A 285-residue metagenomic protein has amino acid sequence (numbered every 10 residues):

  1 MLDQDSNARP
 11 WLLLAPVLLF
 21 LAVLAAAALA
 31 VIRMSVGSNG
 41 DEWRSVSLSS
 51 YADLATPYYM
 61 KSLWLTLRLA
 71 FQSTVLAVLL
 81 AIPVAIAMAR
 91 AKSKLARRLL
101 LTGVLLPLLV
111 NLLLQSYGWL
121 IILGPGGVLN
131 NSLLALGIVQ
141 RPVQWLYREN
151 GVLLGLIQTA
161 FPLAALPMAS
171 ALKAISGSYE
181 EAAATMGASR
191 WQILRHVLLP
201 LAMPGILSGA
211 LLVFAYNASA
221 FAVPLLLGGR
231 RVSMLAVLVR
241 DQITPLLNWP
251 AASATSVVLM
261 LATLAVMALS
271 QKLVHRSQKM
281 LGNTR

Functional and structural regions predicted by a protein language model:
M1-N7: Short, Lys/Arg-rich, polar N-terminal cytosolic tail immediately upstream of the first transmembrane signal-anchor
A8-G40, P57-K173, V197-F221, G228 (+1 more regions): Membrane-water interface segments at the C-terminal ends of transmembrane alpha-helices in multi-pass inner-membrane
G40-W43, F221-L247, T284-R285: Glycine-rich helix-loop "coupling/hinge" segments at transmembrane-helix boundaries in multipass transporters
V46-A55: A short amphipathic helical element positioned immediately N-terminal to and/or at the very start of a transmembrane
I175-Y179, K279: Short glycine/proline-centered loop/turn elements that form peptide/ligand docking sites
A183: The alpha-helix within a helix-turn-helix
M186-A188, P200: Glycine/proline-centered hinge or cleavage motifs at structural transition points of membrane proteins
L273-R285: Short cytosolic juxtamembrane segments of multi-pass membrane proteins
